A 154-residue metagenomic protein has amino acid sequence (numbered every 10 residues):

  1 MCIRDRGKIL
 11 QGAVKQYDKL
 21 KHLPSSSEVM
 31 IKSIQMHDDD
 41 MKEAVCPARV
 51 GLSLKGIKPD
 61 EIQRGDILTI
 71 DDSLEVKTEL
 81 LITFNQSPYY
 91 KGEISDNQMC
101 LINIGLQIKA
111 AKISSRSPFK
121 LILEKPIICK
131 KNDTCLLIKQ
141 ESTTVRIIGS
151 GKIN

Functional and structural regions predicted by a protein language model:
R4-D71, T78, I82-F84: Conserved catalytic-core segments of large NTP-driven translation/proteostasis enzymes
K58-N154: C-terminal effector modules of nucleic-acid-centric enzymes and ribosome-associated factors
